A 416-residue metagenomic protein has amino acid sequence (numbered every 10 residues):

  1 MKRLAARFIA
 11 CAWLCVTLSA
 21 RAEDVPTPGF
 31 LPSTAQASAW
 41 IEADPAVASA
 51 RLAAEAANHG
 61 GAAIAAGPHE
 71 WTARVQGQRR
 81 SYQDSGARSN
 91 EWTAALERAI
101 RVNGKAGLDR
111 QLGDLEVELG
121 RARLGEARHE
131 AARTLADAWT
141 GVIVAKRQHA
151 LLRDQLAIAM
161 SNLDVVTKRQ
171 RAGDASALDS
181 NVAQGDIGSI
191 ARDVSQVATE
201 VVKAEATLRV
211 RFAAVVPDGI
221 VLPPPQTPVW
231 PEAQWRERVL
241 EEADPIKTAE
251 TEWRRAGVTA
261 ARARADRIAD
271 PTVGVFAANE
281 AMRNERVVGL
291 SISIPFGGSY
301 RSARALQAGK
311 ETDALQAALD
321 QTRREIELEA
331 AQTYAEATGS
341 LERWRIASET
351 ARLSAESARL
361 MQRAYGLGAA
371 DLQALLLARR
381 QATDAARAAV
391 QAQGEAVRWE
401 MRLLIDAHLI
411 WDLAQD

Functional and structural regions predicted by a protein language model:
M1-I9: Bacterial N-terminal signal peptides that target proteins for export
K2-R3, D24-G29, A127-E242, T333-E336 (+4 more regions): Periplasmic alpha-helical coiled-coil/stalk elements that build and connect Gram-negative outer-membrane
R3-L4, E23-P26, A388-D416: Acidic, low-complexity, intrinsically disordered peripheral segments
I9-T17: Bacterial N-terminal signal peptides
A20-G77, A99-I100, L108, D174-A177 (+4 more regions): Bacterial Sec-pathway N-terminal export signals of envelope proteins
E23-P32, R74-D109, D218-E232, P271-Q307 (+1 more regions): Small/polar, glycine/serine/threonine/aspartate-rich low-complexity segments that form flexible
S38-A48, E55-E70, Q83, A94-L112 (+8 more regions): A glycine-/polar-enriched beta->alpha junction
V47-I64, A127, A131-L156, S161-D164 (+5 more regions): Amphipathic alpha-helical coiled-coil segments
